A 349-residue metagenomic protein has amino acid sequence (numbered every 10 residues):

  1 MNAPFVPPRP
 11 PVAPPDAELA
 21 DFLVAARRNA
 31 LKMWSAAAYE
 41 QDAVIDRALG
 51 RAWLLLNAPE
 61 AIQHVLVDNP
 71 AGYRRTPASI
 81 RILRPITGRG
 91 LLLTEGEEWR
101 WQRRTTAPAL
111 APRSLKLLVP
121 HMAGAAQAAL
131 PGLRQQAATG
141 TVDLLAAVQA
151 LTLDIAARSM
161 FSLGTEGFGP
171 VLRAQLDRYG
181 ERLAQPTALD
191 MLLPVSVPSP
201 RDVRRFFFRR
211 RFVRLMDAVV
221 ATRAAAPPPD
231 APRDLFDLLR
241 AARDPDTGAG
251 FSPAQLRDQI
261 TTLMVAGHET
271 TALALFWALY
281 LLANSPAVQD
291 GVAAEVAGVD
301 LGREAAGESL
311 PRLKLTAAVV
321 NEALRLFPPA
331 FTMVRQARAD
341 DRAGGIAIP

Functional and structural regions predicted by a protein language model:
N2-W34, G50-W53, P59-H64, D68-P70 (+6 more regions): Cytochrome P450 catalytic-domain helical core, especially the substrate-recognition surface and oxygen-activation
A20-Q41, R214, A218, R303-G345: Conserved cytochrome P450 K-helix E-x-x-R motif and the immediately C-terminal K′/meander segment
P112-L115, A226-D230, G307-K314: Conserved, non-catalytic sequence blocks in retroelement Pol enzymes and Pol-derived host proteins
T152, T270-Q289, A293-E295: Cytochrome P450 catalytic-core helices
T187, P227-L235: Flexible, Gly/Pro-enriched loop and linker segments at secondary-structure and domain junctions
G250-Q259, G291: Gly/Ser/Thr-rich phosphate-binding loops and adjoining beta-strand/alpha-helix segments that form adenosine-phosphate
